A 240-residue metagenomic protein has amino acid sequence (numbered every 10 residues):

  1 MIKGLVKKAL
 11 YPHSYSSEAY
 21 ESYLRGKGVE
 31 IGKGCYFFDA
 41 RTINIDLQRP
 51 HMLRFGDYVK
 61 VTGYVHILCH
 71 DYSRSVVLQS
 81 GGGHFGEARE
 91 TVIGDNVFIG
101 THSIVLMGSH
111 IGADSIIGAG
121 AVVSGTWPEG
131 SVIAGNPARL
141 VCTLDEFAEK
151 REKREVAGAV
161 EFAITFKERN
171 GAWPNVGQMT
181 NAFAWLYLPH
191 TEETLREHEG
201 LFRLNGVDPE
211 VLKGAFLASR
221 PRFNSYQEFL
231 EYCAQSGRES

Functional and structural regions predicted by a protein language model:
M1-G28, K33-G34, A138-S240: Terminal amphipathic alpha-helical/low-complexity segments used for targeting or macromolecular assembly
Y20-S22, V29, Y36-H110, P137 (+2 more regions): Flexible, glycine/small-residue-enriched loop-and-beta-strand segment within the central core of proteins
G63, A119, E129: Residues that flank catalytic or metal-binding motifs in active/ligand-binding sites
D95, A113-D114, E129: Short acidic capping loops at alpha-helix termini that bridge into adjacent secondary structure
H102-I117, A121-G125: Beta-rich strand-turn-strand
I116, V132-I133: Short-chain dehydrogenase/reductase
P128-E129, N136: Acidic, glycine-centered active-site loop in nucleotide-sugar glycosyltransferases
